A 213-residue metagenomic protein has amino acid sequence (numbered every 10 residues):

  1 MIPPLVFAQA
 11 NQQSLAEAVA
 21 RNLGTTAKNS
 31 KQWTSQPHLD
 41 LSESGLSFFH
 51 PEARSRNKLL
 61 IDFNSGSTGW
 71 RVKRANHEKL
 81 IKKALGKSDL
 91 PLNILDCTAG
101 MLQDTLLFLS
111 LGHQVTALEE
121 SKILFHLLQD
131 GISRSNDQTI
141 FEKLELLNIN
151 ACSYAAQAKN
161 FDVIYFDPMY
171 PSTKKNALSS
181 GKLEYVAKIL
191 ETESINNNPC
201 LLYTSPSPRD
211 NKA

Functional and structural regions predicted by a protein language model:
M1-L90: S-adenosyl-L-methionine
P91-T98: Conserved class I S-adenosyl-L-methionine
M101-L111: Conserved SAM-binding loop of SAM-dependent methyltransferases across substrates and taxa, primarily the Class I
T116-E119: Conserved SAM-binding motif I beta-strand of class I
S121, F125-A158: S-adenosyl-L-methionine
F161-F166: Short SAM/SAH-binding signature in class I
P168-L201: Mobile active-site "lid"/loop adjacent to the S-adenosyl-L-methionine
Y203-P206, D210-A213: Single conserved hydrophobic/aromatic residue that forms the stacking wall/gate of nucleotide- or nucleobase-binding
